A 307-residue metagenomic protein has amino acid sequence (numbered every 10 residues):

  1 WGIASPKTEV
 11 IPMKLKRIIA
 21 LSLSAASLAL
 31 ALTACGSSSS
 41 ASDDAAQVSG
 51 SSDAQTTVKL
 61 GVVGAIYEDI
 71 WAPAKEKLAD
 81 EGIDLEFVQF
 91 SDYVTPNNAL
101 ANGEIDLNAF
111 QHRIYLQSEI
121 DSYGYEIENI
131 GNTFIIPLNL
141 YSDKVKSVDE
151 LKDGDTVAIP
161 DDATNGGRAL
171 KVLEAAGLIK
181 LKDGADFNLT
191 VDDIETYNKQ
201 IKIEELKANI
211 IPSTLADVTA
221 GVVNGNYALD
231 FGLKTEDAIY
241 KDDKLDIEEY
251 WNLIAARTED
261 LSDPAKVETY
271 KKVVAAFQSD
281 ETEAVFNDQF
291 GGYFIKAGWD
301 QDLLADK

Functional and structural regions predicted by a protein language model:
R17-I18, L32-S52: Bacterial lipoprotein signal-peptidase II cleavage site
D53-A65, I83-Q89, D155-V157: Short, well-ordered beta-strand elements
G64-A65, S91-Y93, G103-Q117, K207-A208 (+2 more regions): Beta->alpha turn/N-cap motifs
F87-N98, D186-S213: Short helix-initiation/N-cap motifs at beta->coil->alpha
S118-I130, V145, D217, V222 (+1 more regions): Ligand-binding "clamshell"
I130-I179: A conserved helix-loop-strand patch within extracytoplasmic ligand-binding domains of the periplasmic binding
P137-V148, W251-V267: A bilobed periplasmic-binding-protein/Venus flytrap-type ligand-binding module shared by bacterial periplasmic
G167-E174, A275-G298: Periplasmic-binding protein-like
